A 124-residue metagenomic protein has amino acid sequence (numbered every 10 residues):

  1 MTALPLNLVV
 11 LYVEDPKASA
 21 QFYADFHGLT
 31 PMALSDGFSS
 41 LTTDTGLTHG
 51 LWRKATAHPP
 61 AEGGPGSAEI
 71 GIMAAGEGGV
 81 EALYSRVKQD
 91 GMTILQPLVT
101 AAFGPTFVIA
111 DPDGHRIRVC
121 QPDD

Functional and structural regions predicted by a protein language model:
M1-N7, L29-A110, Q121-D124: Vicinal oxygen chelate
V13-D15, A102: Conserved beta-strand-loop-alpha-helix junction that forms the acyl-donor binding cleft
D15, D111-D113: Acidic active-site catalytic centers that drive phospho-/nucleotidyl reactions and related ester hydrolyses
A18-S19, G79: Short phosphate-engaging motifs
S19-A24, V87, G114: Conserved active-site tyrosine of GNAT-family acetyltransferases
